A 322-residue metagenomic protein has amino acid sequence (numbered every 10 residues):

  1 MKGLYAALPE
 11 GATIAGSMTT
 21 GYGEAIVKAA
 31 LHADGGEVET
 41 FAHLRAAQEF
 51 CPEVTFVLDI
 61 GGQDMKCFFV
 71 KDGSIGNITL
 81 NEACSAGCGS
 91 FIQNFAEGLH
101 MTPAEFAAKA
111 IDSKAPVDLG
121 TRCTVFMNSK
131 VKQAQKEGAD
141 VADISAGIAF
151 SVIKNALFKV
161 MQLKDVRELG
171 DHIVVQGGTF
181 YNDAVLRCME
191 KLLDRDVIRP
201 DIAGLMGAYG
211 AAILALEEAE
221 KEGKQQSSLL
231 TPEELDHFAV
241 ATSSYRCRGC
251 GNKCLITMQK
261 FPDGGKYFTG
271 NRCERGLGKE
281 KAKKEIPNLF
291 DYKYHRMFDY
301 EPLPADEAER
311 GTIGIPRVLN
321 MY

Functional and structural regions predicted by a protein language model:
G3, A7, G147-L169: Phosphate/ATP-binding catalytic cores across multiple sugar-kinase/actin-like superfamilies, primarily ASKHA
G21-G23, S151, R167-E190, G204 (+1 more regions): Glycine-rich phosphate-binding loops at beta-strand->alpha-helix junctions
E24-G61, K66-G73, K164, A208-E220 (+1 more regions): Conserved phosphate-binding catalytic cores of ATP/NTP-utilizing and phosphoryl-transfer enzymes
D34-G35, E39-T40, E190-Y209: Conserved phosphate-binding/catalytic loops in two-lobed NTP-binding clefts
R45, I92-N94, D201-L229: Glycine-rich phosphate-binding/hydrolytic loop that grips phosphoryl groups
K66, E217-A282: Acidic, glycine/GT-rich loop-and beta-edge segments that sit at the periphery of enzyme/chaperone cores
D72-A115, G204, I213, E217 (+1 more regions): Glycine-rich phosphate-binding loop plus the immediately following alpha-helix
S129-F158: Adenine-nucleotide phosphate-binding core of ATP-dependent small-molecule kinases
